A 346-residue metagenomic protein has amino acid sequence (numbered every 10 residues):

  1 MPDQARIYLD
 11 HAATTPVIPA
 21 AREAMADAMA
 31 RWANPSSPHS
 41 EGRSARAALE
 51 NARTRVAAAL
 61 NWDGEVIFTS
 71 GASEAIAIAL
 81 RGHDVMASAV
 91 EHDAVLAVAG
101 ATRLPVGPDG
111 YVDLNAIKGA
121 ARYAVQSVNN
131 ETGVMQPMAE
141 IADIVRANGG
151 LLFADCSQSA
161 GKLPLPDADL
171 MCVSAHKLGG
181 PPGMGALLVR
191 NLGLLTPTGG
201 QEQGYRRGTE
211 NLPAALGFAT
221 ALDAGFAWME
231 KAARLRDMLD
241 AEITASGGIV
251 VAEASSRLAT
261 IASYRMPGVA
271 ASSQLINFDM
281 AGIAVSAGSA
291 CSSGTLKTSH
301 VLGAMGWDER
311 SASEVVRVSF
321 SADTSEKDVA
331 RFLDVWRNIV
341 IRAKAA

Functional and structural regions predicted by a protein language model:
M1-A346: Pyridoxal 5′-phosphate
